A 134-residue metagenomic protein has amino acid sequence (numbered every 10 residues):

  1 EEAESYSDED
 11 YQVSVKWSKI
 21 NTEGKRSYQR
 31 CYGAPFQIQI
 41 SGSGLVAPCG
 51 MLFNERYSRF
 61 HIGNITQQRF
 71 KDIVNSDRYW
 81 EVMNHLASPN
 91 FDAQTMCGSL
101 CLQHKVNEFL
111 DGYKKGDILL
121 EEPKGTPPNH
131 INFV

Functional and structural regions predicted by a protein language model:
E1-I20, Q39-S43: Conserved C-terminal portion of the radical SAM core fold that forms the substrate/S-adenosylmethionine-binding
A3, G33-A34, C49, G63: Small-side-chain structural scaffolding
D8, F36, R78-V82: Generic structural signal for secondary-structure transition and capping sites
D8, G24, C31-A34, R59 (+1 more regions): A broad, low-specificity signal for short, low-complexity segments enriched in glycine/proline and polar/charged
S18-I40: Structured beta-strand/loop patches that form or line metal/cofactor-binding pockets in enzymes
R26, L45-V134: Flexible mid-to-C-terminal extensions adjoining Fe-S/redox cofactors in radical SAM and related proteins
